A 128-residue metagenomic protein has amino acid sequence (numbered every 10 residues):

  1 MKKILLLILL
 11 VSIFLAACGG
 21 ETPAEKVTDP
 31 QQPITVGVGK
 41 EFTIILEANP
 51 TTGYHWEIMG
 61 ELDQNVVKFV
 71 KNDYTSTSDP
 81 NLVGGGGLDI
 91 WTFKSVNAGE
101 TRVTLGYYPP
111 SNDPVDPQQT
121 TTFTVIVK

Functional and structural regions predicted by a protein language model:
M1-I4: Positively charged n-region of N-terminal signal peptides that target proteins for export
L15-A17: C-terminal motif of bacterial Sec signal peptides marking the signal peptidase cleavage site
E21-I44, N49: N-terminal edge beta-strand
T52, G60-S78: Short, solvent-exposed loop/linker segments at beta-strand-coil boundaries, enriched for Pro/Gly and Ser/Thr
V83-I90: Aromatic sugar-binding surface patches on proteins that engage polysaccharides or sugar-phosphate polymers
F93-V103: Glycine-centered tight-turn and secondary-structure capping sites
S111-Q119: Beta-sandwich strand segments
V125-V127: Interdomain boundary/hinge segments at the C-termini of tandem beta-sandwich modules
